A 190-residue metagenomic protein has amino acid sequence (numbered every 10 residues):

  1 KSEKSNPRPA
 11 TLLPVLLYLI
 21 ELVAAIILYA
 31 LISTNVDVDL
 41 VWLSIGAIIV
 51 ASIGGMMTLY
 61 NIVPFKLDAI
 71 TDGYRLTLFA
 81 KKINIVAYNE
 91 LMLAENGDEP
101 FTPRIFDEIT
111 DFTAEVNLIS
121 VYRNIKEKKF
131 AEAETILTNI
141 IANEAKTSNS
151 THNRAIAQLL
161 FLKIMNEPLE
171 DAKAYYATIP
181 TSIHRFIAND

Functional and structural regions predicted by a protein language model:
K1-D190: Hydrophobic transmembrane alpha-helices and their immediate loop junctions in multi-pass integral membrane proteins
